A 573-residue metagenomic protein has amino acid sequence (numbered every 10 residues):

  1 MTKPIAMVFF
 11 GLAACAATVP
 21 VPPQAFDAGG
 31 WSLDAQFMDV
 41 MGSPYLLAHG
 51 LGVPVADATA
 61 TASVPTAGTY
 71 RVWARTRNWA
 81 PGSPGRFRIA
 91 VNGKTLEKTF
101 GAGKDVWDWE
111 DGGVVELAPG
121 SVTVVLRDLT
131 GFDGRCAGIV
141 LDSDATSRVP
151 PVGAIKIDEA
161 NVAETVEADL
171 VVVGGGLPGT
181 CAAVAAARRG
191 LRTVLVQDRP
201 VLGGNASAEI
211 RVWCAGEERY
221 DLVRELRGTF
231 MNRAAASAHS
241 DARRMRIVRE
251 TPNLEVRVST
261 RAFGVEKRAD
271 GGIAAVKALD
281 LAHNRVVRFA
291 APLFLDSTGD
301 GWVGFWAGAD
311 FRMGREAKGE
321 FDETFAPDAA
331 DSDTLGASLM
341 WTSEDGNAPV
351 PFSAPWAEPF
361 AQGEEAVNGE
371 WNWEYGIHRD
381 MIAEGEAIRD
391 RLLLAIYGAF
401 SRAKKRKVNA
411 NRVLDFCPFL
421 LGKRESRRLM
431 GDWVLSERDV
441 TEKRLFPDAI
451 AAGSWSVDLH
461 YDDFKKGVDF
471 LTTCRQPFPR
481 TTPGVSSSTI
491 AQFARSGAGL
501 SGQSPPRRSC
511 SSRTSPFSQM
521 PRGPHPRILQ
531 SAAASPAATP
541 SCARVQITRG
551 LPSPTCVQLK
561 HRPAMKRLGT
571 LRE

Functional and structural regions predicted by a protein language model:
M1-P4: Positively charged n-region of N-terminal signal peptides that target proteins for export
A6-A14: Bacterial N-terminal signal peptides
A17-E159: Extracytoplasmic
A137, D169, P292: Conserved acidic residues
V162, N205, V258-S259, R268 (+3 more regions): Flavin (FAD/FMN)-binding glycine-rich loop and adjacent Rossmann-like elements that form
E164-G176: Beta1/beta-strand and adjacent pyrophosphate-binding region of the FAD-binding site in flavoprotein oxidoreductases
G179: N-terminal Rossmann-fold NAD(P) dinucleotide-binding loop
A185, L191-R192, Q197-E266, R312 (+1 more regions): Conserved N-terminal/central alpha/beta ligand/cofactor-binding core
